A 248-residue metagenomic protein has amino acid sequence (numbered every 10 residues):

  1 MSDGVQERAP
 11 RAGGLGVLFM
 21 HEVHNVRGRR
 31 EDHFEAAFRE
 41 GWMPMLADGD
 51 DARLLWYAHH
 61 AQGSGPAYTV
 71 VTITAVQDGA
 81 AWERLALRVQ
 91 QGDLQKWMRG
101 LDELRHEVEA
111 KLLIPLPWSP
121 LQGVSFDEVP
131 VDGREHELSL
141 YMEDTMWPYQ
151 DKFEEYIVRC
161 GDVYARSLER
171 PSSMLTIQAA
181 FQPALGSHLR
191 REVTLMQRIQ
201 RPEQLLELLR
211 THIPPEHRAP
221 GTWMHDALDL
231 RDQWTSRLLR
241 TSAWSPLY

Functional and structural regions predicted by a protein language model:
M1-G14, D32-H33, A37-W56, Q62-A67 (+5 more regions): An amphipathic, aromatic/His-enriched active-site/gating alpha helix that lines ligand/cofactor pockets
G14-H33, P117-E203, A243-Y248: Surface-exposed interaction/gating patches
